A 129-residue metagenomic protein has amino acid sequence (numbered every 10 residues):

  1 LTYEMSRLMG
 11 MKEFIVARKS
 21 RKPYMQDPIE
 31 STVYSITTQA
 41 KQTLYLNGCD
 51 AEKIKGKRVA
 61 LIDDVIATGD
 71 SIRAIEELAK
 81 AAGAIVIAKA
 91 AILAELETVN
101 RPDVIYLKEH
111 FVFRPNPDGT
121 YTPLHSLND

Functional and structural regions predicted by a protein language model:
L1, R21-P23, L96: Short, catalytically relevant binding-site loops at active-site mouths
L1-M9, I75-E76: Short Gly/Thr/Asp-enriched flexible loops that form oxyanion-binding sites at enzyme active sites
M9-G10, A82: Helix C-cap/helix->beta junction micro-motif
G10-V59: Short, glycine/charge-rich flexible loops or terminal/linker lids adjacent to PRPP-binding catalytic cores
R18, D63, A91: Conserved acidic E/D residue at the C-terminus of a beta-strand in Rossmann-like folds
G56-L61, I72, V86: Secondary-structure boundary/capping motif
D64, G69: Conserved G/P- and acidic residue-centered "switch" motifs that form tight phosphate/ATP-binding loops in soluble
R73-D129: PRPP-dependent phosphoribosyltransferase catalytic core
